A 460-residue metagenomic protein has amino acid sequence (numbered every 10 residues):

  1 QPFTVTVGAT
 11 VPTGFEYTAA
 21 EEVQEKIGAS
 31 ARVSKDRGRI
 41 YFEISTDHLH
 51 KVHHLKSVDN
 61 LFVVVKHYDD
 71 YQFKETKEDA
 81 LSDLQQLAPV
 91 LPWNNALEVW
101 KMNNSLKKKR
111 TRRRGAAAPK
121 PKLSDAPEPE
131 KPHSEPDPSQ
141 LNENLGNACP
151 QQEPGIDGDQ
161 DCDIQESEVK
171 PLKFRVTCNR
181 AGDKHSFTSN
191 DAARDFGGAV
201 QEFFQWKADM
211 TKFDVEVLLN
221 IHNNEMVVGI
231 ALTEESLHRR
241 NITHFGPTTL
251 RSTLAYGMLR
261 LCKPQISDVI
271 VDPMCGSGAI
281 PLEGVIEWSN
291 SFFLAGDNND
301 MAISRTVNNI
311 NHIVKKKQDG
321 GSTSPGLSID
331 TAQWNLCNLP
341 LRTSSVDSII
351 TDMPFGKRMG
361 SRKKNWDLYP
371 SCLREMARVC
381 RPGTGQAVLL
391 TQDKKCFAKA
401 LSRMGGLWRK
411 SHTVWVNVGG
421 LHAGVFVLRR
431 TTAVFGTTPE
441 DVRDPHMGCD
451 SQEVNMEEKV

Functional and structural regions predicted by a protein language model:
Q1-E25, R37-R39, G115-L123, P127-P129 (+4 more regions): Class I S-adenosyl-L-methionine-dependent methyltransferase catalytic core
Q1-M210, K459: Non-catalytic nucleic-acid substrate-recognition regions in nucleic-acid-modifying enzymes
